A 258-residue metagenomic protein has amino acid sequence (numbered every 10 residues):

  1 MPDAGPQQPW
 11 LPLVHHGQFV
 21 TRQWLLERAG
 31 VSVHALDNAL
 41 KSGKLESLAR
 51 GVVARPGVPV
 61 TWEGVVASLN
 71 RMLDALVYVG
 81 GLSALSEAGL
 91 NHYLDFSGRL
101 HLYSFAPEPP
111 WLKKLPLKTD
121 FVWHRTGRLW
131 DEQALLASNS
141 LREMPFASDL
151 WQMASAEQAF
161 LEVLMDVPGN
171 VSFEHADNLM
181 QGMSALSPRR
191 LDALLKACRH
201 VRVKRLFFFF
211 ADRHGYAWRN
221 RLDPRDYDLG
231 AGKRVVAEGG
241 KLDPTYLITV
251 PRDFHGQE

Functional and structural regions predicted by a protein language model:
M1-L82, S184-V201, L206: Short beta-edge/loop segments at beta->alpha junctions of small alpha/beta modules that act as binding/recognition
V31-S32, N91, A217: Short coil/loop linkers at secondary-structure junctions
H34-L36, H92-L94, V167-S172: Short amphipathic alpha-helical segments with coiled-coil-like heptad repeat character
K41, L90, M165-D166: Short, intrinsically disordered, mixed-charge
A54, H101-Y103, H124, L247-P251: Residues in well-ordered beta-strands of folded domains
S68-L100, E108, G230-R234, E238-G239 (+1 more regions): Positively charged, aromatic-accented nucleic-acid-binding surfaces
L82-A137: Exposed, interaction-prone assembly regions rather than primary DNA-binding/catalytic cores
A137-E258: Hydrophobic alpha-helical interaction segments
